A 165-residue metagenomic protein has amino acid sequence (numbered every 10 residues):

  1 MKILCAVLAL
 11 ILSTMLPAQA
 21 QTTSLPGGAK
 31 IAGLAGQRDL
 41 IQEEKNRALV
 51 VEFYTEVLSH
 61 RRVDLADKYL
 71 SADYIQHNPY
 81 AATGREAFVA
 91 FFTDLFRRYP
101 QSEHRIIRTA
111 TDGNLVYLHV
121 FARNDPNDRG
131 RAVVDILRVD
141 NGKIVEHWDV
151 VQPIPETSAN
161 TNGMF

Functional and structural regions predicted by a protein language model:
C5-M15: Bacterial N-terminal signal peptides
A20-K68, T161-F165: Short, low-complexity N-terminal intrinsically disordered segments enriched in polar/charged residues
E52, Y99-P100, P126-R129: Short loop/turn motifs at secondary-structure junctions and domain boundaries
V63-D112: A solvent-exposed, acidic/Ser-Thr-rich amphipathic alpha-helical stretch
A66-Y69, T111-L115, L137-V145: Short, solvent-exposed coil/turn segments at beta-strand boundaries
S102-H104, R129-V134: Short, surface-exposed coil-to-beta transition loops
L118-D125: Short beta-strand segments that buttress and anchor functional surface loops
V133-G163: Short beta-strand edge/turn micro-motifs at domain boundaries
